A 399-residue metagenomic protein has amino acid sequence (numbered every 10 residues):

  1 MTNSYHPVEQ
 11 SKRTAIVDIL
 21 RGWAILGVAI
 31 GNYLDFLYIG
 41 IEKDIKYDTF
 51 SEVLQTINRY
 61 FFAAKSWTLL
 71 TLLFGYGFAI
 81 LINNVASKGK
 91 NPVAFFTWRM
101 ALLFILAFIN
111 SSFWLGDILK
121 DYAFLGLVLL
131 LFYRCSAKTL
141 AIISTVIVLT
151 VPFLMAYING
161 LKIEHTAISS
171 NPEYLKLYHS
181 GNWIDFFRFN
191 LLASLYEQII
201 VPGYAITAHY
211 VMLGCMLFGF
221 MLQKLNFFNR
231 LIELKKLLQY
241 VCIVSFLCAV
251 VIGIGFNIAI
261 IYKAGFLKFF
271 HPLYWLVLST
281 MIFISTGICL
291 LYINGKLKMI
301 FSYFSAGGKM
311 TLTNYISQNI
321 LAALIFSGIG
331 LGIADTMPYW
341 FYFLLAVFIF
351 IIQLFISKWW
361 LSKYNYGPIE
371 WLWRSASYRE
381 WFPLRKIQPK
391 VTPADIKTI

Functional and structural regions predicted by a protein language model:
T2-F74: N-terminal signal-anchor module of multipass membrane proteins
T2-N3, K296, M337-I399: C-terminal "closing" transmembrane helix and its immediate cytosolic amphipathic cap in multi-pass membrane proteins
E9, R13-L20, A24-I25, Q239-C242 (+2 more regions): Functional transmembrane helices that form membrane-embedded active or gating regions
Y47-Y60, I184-V201, I261-L267: Juxtamembrane membrane-water interface segments that cap and precede transmembrane helices
T68-N83, K120-Y133, T207-R230, L276-G295: Specific transmembrane alpha-helix
K90-P92, L130-I143, M221-V244: Solvent-exposed interhelical
V146-K224: Long hydrophobic alpha-helical segments that form multi-pass transmembrane helix bundles in integral membrane proteins
M212, A264-S362: Alpha-helical transmembrane segments of multi-pass integral membrane proteins
